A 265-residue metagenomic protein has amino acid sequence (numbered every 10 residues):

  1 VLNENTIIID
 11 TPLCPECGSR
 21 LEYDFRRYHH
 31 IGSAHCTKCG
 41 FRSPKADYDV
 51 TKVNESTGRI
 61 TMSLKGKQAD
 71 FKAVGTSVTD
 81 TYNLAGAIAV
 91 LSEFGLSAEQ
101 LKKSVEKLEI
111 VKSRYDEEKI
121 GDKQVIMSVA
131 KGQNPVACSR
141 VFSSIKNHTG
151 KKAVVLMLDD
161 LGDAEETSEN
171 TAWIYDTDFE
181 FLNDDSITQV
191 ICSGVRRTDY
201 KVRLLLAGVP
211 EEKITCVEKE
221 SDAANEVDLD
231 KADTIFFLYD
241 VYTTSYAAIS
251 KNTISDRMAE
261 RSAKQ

Functional and structural regions predicted by a protein language model:
V1-E4: Long, charged N-terminal interaction/targeting segments
T6-T11, P15-L21, R26-S43, S92-L96 (+1 more regions): ATP-dependent carboxylate-amine ligase
G40-G121: Long, charge-rich boundary regions
